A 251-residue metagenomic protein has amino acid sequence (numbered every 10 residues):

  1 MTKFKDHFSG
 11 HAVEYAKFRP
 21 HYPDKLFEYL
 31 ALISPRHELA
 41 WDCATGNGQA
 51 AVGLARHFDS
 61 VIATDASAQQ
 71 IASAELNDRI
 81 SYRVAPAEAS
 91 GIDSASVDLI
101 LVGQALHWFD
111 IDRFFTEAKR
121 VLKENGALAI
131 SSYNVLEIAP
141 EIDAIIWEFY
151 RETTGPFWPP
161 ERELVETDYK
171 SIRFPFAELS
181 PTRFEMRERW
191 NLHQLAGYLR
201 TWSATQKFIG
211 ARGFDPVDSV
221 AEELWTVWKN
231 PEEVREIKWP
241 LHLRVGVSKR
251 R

Functional and structural regions predicted by a protein language model:
M1-V13: N-terminal, positively charged/glycine-rich alpha-helical extensions of SAM-dependent methyltransferases
K17-E38: Conserved alpha-helix/loop element of class I SAM-dependent methyltransferases that forms part of the SAM/SAH-binding
W41, N47-S90: Class I SAM-dependent methyltransferase SAM/SAH-binding core
E88-L99: A short acidic, Gly/Pro-enriched loop at the edge of an enzyme's catalytic core that lines a small-molecule cofactor
V102-G103, I111: A short beta-strand submotif of the Rossmann-like class I SAM-dependent methyltransferase core that lines
F109-E117: A short, conserved alpha-helix within the catalytic core of class I
K119, K123-R189: Conserved catalytic/acceptor-binding region of the Class I
T167-R251: Conserved Class I S-adenosyl-L-methionine
